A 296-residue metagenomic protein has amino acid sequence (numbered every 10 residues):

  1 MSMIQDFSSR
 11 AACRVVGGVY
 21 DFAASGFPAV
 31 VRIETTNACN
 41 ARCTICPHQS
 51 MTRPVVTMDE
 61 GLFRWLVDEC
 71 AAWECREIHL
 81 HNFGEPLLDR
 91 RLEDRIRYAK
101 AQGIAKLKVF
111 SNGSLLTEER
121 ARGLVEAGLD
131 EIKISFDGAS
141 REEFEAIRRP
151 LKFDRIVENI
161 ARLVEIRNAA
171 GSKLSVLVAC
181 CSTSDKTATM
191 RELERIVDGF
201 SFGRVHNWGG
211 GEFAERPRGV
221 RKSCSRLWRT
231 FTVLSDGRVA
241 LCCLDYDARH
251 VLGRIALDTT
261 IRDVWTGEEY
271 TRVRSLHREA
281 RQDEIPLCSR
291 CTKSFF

Functional and structural regions predicted by a protein language model:
S2-E131, E142, P150, D154 (+1 more regions): Conserved alpha-helical substructure of the radical SAM core
T35, C39-N40, D59, E85 (+8 more regions): Generic structural signal for small/hydrophobic residues in well-ordered secondary structure, especially within
A38, R42, S223, L287: The −1 position to Zn-ligating cysteines in a subset of zinc-ribbon hairpins
I45, Q49-T52, T230, A248-R249 (+1 more regions): Secreted/processed peptides and extracellular or luminal domains of membrane proteins
I45, R226, R290: Short, cysteine/histidine-rich loop/knuckle motifs that typically chelate Zn2+
R90-E215, R226: Conserved AdoMet/S-adenosylmethionine-binding subsite of the radical SAM
A161, E165-S175, E194-E215, G219-K222 (+2 more regions): C-terminal accessory region of radical SAM enzymes
V233-L234: Short, acidic, Ser/Thr-enriched surface-loop or helix-capping motifs
